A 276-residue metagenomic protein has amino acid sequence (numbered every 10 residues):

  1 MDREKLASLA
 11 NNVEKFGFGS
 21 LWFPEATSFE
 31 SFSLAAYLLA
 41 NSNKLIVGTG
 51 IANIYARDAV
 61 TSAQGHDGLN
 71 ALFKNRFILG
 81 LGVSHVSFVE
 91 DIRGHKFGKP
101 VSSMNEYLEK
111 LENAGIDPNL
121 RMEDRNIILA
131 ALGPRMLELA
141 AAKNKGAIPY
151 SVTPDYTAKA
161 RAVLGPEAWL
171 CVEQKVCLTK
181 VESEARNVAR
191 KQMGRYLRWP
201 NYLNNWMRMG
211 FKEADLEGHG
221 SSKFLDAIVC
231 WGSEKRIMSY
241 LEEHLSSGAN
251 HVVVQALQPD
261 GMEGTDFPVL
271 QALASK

Functional and structural regions predicted by a protein language model:
M1-K276: Active-site-adjacent structural elements that line small-molecule/cofactor binding pockets in enzymes
